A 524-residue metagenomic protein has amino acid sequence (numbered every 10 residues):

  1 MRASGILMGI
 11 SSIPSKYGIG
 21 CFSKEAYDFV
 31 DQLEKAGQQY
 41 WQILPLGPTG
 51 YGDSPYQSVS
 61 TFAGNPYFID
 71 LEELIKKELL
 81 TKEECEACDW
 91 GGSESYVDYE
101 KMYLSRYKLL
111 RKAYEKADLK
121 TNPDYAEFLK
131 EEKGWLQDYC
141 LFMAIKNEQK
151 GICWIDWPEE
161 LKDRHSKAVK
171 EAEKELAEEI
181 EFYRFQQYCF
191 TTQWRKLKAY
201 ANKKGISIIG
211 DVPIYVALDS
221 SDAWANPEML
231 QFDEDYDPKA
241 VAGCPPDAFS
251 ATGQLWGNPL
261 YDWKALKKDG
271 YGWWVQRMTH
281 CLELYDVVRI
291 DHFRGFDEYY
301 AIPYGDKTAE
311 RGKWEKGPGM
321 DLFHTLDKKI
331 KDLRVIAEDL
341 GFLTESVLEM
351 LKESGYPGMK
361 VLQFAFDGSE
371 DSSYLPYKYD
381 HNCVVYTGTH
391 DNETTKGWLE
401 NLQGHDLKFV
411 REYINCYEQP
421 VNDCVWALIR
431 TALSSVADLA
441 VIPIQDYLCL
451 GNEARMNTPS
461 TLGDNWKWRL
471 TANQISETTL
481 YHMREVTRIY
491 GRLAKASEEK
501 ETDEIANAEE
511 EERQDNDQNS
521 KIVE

Functional and structural regions predicted by a protein language model:
M1-K24, A36, A506-E510: Mature N-terminal, pre-catalytic/accessory segment of carbohydrate-active enzymes
G9, S15, D53-Q187, V216-V441 (+2 more regions): Alpha-amylase-like alpha-glycosidases and glucanotransferases acting on alpha-linked glucans and related
K24-D31, T192-Y200, W274-Q276, C424-L428: Short alpha-helical segments and helix-capping/turn motifs at coil-helix boundaries
E25-T49, L284: Catalytic domains of carbohydrate-active enzymes, especially glycoside hydrolases
E34, W194-K204, D327, L351-K352: Surface-exposed amphipathic alpha-helices with a cationic face
Y183, Q187-V216: Conserved, well-ordered alpha-helix/loop/beta-strand core segments that scaffold catalytic motifs
C449-K500, E524: Structured C-terminal cap/extension of enzyme domains
E498-V523: Intrinsically disordered, low-complexity terminal tails and inter-domain linkers enriched for S/T/G/P/D/E
